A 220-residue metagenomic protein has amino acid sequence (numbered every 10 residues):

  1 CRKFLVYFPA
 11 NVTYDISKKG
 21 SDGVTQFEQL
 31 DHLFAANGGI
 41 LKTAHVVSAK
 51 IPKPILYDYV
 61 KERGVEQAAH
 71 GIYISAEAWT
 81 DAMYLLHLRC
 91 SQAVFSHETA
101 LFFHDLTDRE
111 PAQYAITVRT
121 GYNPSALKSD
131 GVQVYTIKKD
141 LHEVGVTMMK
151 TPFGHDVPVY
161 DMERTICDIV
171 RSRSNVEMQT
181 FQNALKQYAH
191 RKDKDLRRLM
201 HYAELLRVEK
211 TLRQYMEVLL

Functional and structural regions predicted by a protein language model:
K3-S21: Short, positively charged and aromatic/hydrophobic N-terminal segments
S17-A36: A detector for short, charged/polar N-terminal pre-domain segments
Q29, G39-H45, I72-L220: Nucleic-acid-binding surface
A36-N37, E62: Structured helix-beta-strand junction loops
A49-K61: Short amphipathic alpha-helical interaction segments
R63-A69: A short, conserved structural fragment
